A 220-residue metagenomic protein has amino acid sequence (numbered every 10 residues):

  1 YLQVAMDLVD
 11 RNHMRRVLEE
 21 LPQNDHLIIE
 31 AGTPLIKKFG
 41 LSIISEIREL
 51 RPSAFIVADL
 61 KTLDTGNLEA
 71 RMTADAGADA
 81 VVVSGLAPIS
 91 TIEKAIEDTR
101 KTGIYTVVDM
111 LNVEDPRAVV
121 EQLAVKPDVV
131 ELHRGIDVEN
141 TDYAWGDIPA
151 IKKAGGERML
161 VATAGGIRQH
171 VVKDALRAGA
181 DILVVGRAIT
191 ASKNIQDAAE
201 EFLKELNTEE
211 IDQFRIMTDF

Functional and structural regions predicted by a protein language model:
Y1-N67, V125, A191, D197-E200 (+1 more regions): Conserved N-terminal beta1-alpha1 strand-loop-helix module at the mouth
L2, T65-L68, M72-R158: Conserved anion-binding
D7-L8, A58-N67, D109-E114, L160-Q169: Glycine-rich beta-to-alpha transition loops that act as phosphate-gripper elements at the mouths of alpha/beta enzyme
M14, L18, I44, E69-A70 (+5 more regions): Generic hydrophobic/aromatic pocket-lining and core-packing "Φ" positions
P22, I44-R51, A95-G103, G146-G156 (+1 more regions): Surface-exposed amphipathic alpha-helices with a cationic face
N24, A76, V125, A178-G179: Structural motif
A95, T99, L176-A178, R187-F220: C-terminal helical cap(s) of enzyme catalytic domains, especially alpha/beta-barrels
P127-Q196, E205: Active-site/ligand-binding-proximal alpha/beta "capping" segment
